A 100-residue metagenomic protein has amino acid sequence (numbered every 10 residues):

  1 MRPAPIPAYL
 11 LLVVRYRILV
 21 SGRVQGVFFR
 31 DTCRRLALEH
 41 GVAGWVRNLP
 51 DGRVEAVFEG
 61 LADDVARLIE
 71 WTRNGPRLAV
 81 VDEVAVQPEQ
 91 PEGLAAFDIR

Functional and structural regions predicted by a protein language model:
R2-R100: Intrinsically disordered, low-complexity, mixed-charge
